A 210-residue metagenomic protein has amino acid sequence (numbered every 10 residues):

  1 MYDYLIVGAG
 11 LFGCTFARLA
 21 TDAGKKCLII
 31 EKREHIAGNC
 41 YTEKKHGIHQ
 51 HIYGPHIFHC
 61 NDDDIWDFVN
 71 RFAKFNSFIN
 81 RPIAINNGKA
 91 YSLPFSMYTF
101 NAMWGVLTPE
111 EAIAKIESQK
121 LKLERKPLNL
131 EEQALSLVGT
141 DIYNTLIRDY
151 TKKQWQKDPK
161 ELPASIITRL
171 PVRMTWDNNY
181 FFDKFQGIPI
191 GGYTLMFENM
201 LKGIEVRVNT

Functional and structural regions predicted by a protein language model:
Y2-I29: N-terminal Rossmann-like FAD-binding beta1-loop-alpha1 element of flavoenzymes
G8, I79, V208-T210: Short loop/edge segments at beta-strand edges and connector loops that shape dinucleotide/nucleotide cofactor-binding
G10-F12, E34-I36, Y98, K152-K153: Short, solvent-exposed loop/turn segments at secondary-structure junctions
T21-H46: Glycine-rich FAD pyrophosphate-binding loop
K26, H49, K74, E205-R207: Conserved beta-strand segments of alpha/beta enzyme cores
A37-G38, I48-H51, T210: Central helical "cap/lid" subdomain
H46-K122: Dinucleotide-binding Rossmann-like beta1-alpha1 core, especially the glycine-rich loop that anchors the ADP
N87-Y91, Y98-T210: Active-site/ligand-binding neighborhood in enzyme catalytic cores
